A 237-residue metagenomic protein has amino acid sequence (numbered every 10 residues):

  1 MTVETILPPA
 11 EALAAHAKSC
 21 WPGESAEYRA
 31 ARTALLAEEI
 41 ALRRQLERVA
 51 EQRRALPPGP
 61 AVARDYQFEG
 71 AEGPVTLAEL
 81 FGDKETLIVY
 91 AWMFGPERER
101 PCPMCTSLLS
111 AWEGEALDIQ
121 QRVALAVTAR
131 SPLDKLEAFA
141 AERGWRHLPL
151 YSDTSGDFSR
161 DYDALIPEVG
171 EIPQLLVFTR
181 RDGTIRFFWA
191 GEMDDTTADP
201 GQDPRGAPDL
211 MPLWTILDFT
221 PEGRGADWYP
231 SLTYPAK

Functional and structural regions predicted by a protein language model:
T2-L87, W92-L117, Q121, F139-A141 (+1 more regions): Non-globular targeting/processing and membrane-anchoring segments
A116-K135, R146-D157: Thiol-based oxidoreductase modules, predominantly thioredoxin-like and allied folds used for disulfide exchange
